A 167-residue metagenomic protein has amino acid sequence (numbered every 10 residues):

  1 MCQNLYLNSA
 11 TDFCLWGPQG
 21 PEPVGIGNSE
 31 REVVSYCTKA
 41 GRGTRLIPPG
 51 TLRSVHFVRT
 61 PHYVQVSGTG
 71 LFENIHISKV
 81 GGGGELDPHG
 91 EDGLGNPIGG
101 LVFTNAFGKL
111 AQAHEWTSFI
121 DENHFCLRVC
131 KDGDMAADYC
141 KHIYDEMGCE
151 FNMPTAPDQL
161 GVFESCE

Functional and structural regions predicted by a protein language model:
M1-E167: Mature, structured extracellular domains of secreted fungal proteins
